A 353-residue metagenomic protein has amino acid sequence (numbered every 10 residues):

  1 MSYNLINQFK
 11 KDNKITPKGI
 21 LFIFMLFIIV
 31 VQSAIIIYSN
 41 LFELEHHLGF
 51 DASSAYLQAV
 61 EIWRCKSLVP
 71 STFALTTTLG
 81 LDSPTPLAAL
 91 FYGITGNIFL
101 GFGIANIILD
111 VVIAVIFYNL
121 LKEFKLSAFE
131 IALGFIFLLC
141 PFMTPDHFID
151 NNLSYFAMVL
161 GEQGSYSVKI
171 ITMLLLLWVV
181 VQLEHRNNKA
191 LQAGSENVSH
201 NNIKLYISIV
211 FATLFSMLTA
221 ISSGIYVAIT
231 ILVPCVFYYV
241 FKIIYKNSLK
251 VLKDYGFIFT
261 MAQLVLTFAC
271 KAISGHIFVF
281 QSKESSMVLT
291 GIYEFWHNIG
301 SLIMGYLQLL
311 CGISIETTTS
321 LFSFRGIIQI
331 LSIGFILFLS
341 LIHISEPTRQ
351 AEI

Functional and structural regions predicted by a protein language model:
M1-I36, Y255-F259: Start-transfer (signal-anchor) and selected internal transmembrane alpha helices of multi-pass inner/ER membrane
F24-V30, I104-A132, L175, F335-H343: Transmembrane-helix motifs of polytopic, lipid-linked glycan transferases
L41-F50, W63-P86, L100: Membrane-proximal lumenal/periplasmic loop motifs of glycosylation machinery
L48, L81, A128-N187: Membrane-interface micro-motifs in multi-pass membrane enzymes
R64-V69, A74, G80, H276-L337: Membrane-lumen/periplasm interface segments of multi-pass, membrane-embedded glycan/lipid transferases
S67, P86-L109, I113, K125 (+1 more regions): Juxtamembrane segments of multi-pass membrane glycosylation machinery that transfer sugars from lipid-linked donors
N197-V227, I231-V236, V265: Membrane-interface alpha helices of multi-pass inner-membrane proteins
I342-I353: Single conserved hydrophobic/aromatic residue that forms the stacking wall/gate of nucleotide- or nucleobase-binding
